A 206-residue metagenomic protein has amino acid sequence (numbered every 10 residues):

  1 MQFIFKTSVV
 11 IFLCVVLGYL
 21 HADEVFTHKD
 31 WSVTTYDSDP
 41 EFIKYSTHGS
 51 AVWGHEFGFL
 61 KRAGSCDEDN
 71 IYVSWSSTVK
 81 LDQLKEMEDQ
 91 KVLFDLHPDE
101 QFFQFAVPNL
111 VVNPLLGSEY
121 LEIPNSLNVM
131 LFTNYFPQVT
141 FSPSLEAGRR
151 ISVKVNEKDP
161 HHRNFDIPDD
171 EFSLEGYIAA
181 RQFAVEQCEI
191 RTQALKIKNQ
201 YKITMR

Functional and structural regions predicted by a protein language model:
M1-V9: Bacterial N-terminal signal peptides that target proteins for export
F12-H21: Hydrophobic h-region of N-terminal signal peptides that target proteins for export in Gram-negative bacteria
A22-R206: A generic "folded-domain core" signal
